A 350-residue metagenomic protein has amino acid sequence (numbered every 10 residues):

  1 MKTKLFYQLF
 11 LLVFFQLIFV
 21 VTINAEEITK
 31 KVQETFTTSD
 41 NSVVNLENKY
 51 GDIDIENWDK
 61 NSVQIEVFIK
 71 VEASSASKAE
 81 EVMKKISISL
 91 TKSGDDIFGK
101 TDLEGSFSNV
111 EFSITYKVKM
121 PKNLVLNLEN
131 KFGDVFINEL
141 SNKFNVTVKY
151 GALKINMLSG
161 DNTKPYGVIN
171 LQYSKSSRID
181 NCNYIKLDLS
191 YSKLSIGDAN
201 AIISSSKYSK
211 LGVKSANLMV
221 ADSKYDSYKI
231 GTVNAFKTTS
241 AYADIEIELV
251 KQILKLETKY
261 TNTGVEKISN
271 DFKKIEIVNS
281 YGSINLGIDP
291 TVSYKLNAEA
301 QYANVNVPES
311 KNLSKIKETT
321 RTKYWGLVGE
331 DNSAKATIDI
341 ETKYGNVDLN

Functional and structural regions predicted by a protein language model:
M1-N350: Intrinsically disordered, low-complexity terminal regions
